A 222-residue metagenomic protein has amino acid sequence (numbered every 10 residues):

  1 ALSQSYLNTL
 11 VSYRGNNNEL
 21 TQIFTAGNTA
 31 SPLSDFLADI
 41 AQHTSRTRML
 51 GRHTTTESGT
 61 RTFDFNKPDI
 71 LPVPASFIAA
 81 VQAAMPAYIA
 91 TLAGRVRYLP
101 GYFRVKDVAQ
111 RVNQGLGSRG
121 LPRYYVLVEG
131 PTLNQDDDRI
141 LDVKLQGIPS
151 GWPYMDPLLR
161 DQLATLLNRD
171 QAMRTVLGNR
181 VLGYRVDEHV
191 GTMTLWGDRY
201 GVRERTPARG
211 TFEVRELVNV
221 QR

Functional and structural regions predicted by a protein language model:
A1-R46, A90-R222: Conserved ATP-binding subdomain of kinase catalytic cores across diverse folds
T54-D107: Ordered core of a single globular domain
